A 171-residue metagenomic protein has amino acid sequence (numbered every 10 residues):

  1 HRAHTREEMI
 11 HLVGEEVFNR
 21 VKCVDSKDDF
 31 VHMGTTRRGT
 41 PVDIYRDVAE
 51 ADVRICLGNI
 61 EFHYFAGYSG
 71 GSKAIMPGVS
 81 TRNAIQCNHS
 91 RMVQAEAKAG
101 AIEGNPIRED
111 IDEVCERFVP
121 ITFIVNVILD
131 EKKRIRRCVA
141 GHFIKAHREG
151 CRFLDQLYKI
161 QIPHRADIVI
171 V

Functional and structural regions predicted by a protein language model:
H1-V13: Membrane helical hairpin/interfacial module
F18-T36, T40-R165: Conserved, well-structured core segments that form the ligand-binding/active-site neighborhood of functional domains
V169-V171: Inter-motif core of Ras-like GTPase G domains
